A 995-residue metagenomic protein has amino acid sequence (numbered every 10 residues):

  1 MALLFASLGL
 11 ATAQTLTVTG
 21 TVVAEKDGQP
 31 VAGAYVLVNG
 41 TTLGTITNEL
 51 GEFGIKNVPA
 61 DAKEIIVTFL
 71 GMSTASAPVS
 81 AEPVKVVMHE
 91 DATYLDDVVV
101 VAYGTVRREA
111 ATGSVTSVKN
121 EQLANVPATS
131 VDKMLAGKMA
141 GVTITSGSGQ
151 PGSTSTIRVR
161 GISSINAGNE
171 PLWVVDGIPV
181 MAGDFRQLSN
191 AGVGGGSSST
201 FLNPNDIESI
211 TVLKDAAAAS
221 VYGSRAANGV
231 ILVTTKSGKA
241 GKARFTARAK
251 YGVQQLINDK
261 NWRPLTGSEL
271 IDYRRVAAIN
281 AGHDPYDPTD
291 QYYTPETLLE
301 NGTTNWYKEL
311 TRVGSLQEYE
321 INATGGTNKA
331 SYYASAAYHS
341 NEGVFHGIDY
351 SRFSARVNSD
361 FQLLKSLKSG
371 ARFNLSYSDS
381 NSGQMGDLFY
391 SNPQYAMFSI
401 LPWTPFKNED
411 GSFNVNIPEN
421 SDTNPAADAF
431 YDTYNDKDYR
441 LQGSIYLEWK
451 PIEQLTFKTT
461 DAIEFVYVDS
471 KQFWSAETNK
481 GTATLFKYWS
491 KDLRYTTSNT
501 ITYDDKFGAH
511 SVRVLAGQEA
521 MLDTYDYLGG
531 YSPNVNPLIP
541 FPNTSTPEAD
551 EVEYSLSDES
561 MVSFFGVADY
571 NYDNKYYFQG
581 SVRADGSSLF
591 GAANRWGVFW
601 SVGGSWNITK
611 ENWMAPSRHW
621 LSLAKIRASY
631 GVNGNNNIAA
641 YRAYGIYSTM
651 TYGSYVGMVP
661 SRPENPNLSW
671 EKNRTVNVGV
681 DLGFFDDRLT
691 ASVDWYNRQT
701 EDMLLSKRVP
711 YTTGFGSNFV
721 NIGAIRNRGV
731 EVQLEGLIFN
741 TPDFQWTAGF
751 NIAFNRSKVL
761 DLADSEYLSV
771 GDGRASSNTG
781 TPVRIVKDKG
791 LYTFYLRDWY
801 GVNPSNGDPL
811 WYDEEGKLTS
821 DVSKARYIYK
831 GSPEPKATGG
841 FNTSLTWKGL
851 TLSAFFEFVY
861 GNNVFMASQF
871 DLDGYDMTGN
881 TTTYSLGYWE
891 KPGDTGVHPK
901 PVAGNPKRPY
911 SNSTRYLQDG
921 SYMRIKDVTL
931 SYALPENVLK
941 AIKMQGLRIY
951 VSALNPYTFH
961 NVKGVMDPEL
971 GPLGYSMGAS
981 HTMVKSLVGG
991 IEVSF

Functional and structural regions predicted by a protein language model:
M1-R356, F361, K368-G370, N374-S376 (+7 more regions): Short, small/polar-rich motifs associated with maturation and membrane association, primarily at protein termini
V38-G40, P59-A60, V79-A81, A226 (+8 more regions): A generic beta-sheet turn/junction motif
G40, L364, K450-I452, D573 (+1 more regions): Residue-level recognition of beta-strand termini and adjacent short loop/turns
T143-G147, S220, T609-S617, V938-K940: Active-site phosphate-binding and catalytic loops of NTP-dependent enzymes
N169-E170, V175, K239-T303, G343-Y350 (+10 more regions): Surface-exposed loop/interface segments of Gram-negative outer-membrane beta-barrel transport/assembly proteins
T235, I321-G325, V357-F361, G443-W449 (+12 more regions): Residues on the lipid-exposed face of transmembrane beta-strands in outer-membrane beta-barrel proteins
A249, A336-E342, F578-S587, I738: Transmembrane beta-strand segments that form the barrel wall of outer-membrane beta-barrel proteins
T747, S832-Y860, S911-F959, S980-F995: Conserved C-terminal beta-signal and adjacent last beta-strands/turns of outer-membrane beta-barrel proteins
